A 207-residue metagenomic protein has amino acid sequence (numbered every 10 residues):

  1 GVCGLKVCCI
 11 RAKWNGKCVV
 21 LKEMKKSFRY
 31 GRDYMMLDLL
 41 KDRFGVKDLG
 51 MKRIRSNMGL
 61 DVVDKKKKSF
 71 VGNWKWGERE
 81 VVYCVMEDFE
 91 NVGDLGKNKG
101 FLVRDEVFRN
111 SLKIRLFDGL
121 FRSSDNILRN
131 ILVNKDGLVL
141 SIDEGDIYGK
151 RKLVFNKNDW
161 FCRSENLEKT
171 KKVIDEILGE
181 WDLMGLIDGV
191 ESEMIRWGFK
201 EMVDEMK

Functional and structural regions predicted by a protein language model:
G1-K97, R115-S123: Conserved ATP-binding subdomain of kinase catalytic cores across diverse folds
K25-R29, V103-R104, F108, E165: Conserved aromatic-histidine-acidic binding/catalytic patches
L39-D42, V103-E106, D159-R163: Short, low-complexity, polar/charged sequence segments that are solvent-exposed and flexible
G45, G59, K68, D125 (+3 more regions): Short, flexible coil/linker elements and helix-boundary hinge sites characteristic of intrinsically disordered
V46, I131, D204: Residue-level marker of positions within ordered structural domains that often coincide with functionally constrained
D94-L153: Conserved kinase catalytic-core segment
N134, L138-K207: C-terminal catalytic region of ATP-dependent kinase domains
